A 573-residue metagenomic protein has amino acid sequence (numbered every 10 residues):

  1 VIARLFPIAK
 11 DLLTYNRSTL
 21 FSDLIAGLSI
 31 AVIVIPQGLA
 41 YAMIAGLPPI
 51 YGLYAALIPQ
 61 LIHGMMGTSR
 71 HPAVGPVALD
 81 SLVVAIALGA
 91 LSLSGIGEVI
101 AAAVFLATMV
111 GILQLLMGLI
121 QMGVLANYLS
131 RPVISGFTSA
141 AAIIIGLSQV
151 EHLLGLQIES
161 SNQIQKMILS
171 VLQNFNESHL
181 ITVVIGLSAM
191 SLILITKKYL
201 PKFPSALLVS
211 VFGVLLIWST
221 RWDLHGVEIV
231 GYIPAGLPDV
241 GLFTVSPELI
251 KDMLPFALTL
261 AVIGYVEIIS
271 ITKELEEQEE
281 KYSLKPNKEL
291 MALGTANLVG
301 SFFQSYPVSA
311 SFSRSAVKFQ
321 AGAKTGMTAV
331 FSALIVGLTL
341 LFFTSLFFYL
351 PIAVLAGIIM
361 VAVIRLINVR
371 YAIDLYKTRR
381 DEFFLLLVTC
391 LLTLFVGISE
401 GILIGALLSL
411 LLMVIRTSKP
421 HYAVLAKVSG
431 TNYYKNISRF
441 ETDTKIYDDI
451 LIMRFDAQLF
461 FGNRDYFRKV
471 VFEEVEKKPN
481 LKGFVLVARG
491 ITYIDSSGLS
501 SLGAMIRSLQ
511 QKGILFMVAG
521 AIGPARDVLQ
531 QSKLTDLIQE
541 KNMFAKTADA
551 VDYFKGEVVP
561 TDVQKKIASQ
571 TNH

Functional and structural regions predicted by a protein language model:
V1-N432: Transmembrane helical cores of multi-pass ion-transport proteins
V74, V518-A519, F544: Active-site-adjacent beta-strand anchor residues
G337, V528, A548: Short Asp/Glu-rich motifs
R365-S532, D536-L537, K555-V558: The feature marks cytosolic C-terminal regulatory regions of anion transporters and related permeases
I538-Y553: Short acidic-hydrophobic, aromatic-tinged amphipathic segments that line or gate anion-handling sites
D552-H573: Intrinsically disordered or compositionally simple regulatory linkers and C-terminal tails in signal-transduction
